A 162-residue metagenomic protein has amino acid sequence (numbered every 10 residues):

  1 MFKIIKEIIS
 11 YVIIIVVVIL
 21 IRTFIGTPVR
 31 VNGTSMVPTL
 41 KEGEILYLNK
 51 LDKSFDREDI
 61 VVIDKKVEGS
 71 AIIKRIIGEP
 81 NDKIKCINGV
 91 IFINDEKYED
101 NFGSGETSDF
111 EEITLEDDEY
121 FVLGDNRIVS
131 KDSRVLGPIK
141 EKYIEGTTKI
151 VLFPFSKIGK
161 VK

Functional and structural regions predicted by a protein language model:
M1-A71, E141-Y143, T147-K162: Protein maturation boundaries and topogenic segments
L51, K66, G89, D125-N126: Short, surface-exposed secondary-structure boundary micro-motifs
I72-G78: Short beta-strand-centered aromatic/proline hotspots
I93-D95: Short strand-turn-strand beta-turns centered on an Asx-Gly dipeptide
F110-S156, K160-K162: Soluble extracytoplasmic domains of inner/organellar membrane proteins
